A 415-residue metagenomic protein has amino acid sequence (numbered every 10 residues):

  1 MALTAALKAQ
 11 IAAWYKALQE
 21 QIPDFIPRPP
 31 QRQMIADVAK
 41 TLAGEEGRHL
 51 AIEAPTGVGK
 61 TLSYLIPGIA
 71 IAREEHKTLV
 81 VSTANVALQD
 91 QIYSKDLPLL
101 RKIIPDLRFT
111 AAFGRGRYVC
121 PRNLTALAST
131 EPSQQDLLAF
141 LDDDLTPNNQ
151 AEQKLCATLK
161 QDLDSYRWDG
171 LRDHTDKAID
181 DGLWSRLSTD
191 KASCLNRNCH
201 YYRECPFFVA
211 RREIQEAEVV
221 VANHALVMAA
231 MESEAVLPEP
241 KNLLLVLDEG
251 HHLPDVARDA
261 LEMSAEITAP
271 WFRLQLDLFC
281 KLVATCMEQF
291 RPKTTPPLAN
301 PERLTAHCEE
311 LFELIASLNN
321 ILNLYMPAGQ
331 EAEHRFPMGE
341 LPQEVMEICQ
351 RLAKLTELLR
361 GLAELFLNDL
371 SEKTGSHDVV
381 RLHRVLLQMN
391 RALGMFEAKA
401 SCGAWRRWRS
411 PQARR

Functional and structural regions predicted by a protein language model:
A2-I52: Conserved pre-motif I regulatory segment
A2-Q19, I26, H76-T78, T83-E218 (+3 more regions): A substrate-engagement module of RecA-like helicase motors
V38-E46, A54, A72-R73, M228-E232: Structural motif corresponding to the C-terminal cap of alpha-helices
G44-I66: Walker A/P-loop
L50-I52, V81, V220, L245: Hydrophobic positions in the central parallel beta-sheet of the AAA+
Y64, A70, D90, K95-P98 (+3 more regions): Signature of the SF2 helicase/ATPase Hel1-core->accessory helical subdomain module
S185-E218, M228-L237, L355-R415: A contiguous, basic/glycine-rich beta-loop/short-helix subdomain that forms a polymer-engagement track
